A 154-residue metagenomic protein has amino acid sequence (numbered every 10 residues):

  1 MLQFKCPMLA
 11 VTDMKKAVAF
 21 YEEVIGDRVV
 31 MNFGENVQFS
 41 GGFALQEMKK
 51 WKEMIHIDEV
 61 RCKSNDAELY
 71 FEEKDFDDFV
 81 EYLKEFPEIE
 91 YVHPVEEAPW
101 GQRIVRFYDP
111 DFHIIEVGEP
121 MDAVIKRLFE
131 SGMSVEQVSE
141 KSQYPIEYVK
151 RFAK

Functional and structural regions predicted by a protein language model:
M1, M8, E23, E35 (+1 more regions): Secretory N-termini
M1-V18, A67-L69, P120-K154: N-terminal beta-strand motif that seeds the catalytic metal site of vicinal oxygen chelate
C6, F20, K63, P87-E88: Intrinsically disordered, low-complexity regulatory regions of eukaryotic nuclear gene-regulatory proteins
P7, E47-K49, P99, R106 (+1 more regions): Short beta->alpha transition motifs characteristic of CBS
D13-D27, E85: Amphipathic alpha-helical segments
M14, D66-D111, S131, Y144-E147: Vicinal oxygen chelate
G26-M31, E90-H93: Short secondary-structure junctions
R28-K63, I114-E119: Conserved short beta-strand elements that form part of the metal-binding/catalytic scaffold of enzyme active sites
